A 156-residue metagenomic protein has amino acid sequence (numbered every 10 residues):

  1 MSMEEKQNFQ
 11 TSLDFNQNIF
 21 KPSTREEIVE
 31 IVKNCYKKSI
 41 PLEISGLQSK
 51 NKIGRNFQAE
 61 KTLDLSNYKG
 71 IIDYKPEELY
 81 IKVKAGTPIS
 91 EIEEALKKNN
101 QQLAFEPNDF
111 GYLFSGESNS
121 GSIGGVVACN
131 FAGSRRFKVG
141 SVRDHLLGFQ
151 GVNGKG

Functional and structural regions predicted by a protein language model:
M1-S2: A charged N-terminal "starter" segment
E5-Q10: Intrinsic disorder at enzyme termini
S12-L13, N130: Short beta-strands and strand-loop turn motifs
L13-F110: Glycine-rich N-terminal segment of FAD-binding domains in flavoprotein oxidoreductases, spanning the beta-loop-helix
F105-E106, F110, S115-G156: FAD-binding subdomain of flavoenzyme oxidoreductases
